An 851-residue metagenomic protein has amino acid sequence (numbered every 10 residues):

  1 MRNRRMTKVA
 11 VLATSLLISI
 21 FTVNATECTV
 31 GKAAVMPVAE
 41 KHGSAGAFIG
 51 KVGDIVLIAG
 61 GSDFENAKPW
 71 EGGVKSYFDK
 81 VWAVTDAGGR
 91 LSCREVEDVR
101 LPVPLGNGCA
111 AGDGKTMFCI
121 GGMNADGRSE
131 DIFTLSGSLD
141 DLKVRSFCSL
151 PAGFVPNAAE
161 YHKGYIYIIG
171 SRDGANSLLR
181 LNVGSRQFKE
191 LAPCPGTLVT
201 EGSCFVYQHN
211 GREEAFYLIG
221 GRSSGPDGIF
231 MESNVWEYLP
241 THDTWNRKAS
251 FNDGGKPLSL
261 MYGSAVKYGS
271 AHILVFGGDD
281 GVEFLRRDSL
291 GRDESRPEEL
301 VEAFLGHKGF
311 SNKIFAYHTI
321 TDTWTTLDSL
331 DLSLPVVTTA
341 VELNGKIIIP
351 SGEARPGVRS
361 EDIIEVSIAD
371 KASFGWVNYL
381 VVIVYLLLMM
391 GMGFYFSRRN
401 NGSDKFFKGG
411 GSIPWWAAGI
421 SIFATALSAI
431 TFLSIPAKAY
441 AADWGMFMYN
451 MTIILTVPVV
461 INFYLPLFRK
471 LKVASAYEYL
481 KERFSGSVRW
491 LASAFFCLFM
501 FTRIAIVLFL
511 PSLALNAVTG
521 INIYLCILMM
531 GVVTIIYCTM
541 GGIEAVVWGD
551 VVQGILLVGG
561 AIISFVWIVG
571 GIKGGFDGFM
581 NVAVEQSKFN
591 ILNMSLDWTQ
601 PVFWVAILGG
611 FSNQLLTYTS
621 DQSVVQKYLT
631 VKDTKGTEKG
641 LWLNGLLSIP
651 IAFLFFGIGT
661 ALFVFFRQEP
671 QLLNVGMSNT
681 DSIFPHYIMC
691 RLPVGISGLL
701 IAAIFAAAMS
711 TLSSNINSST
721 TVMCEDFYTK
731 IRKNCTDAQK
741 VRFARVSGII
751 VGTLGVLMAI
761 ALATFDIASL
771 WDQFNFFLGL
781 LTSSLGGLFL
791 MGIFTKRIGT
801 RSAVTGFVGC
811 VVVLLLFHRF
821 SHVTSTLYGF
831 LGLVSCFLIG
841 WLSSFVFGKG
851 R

Functional and structural regions predicted by a protein language model:
M1-V11: Bacterial N-terminal signal peptides that target proteins for export
R4, V23, D288-S289, S329 (+6 more regions): Composition- and surface-driven signal marking solvent-exposed, interaction-prone regions in large proteins
A10-I20: Bacterial N-terminal signal peptides
I20, L139, V846-F847: Short, aromatic- and cysteine-enriched interfacial helices/patches that mediate contacts at lipid membranes
T22, D126, E283-F284, A545 (+2 more regions): A subset of signal/propeptide-processing and intrinsically disordered low-complexity segments in secreted/extracellular
A25-F374: Kelch-like beta-propeller repeat domains
K371-R851: Membrane-embedded helix-loop-helix hairpins and adjacent transmembrane boundary segments in multi-pass transporters
